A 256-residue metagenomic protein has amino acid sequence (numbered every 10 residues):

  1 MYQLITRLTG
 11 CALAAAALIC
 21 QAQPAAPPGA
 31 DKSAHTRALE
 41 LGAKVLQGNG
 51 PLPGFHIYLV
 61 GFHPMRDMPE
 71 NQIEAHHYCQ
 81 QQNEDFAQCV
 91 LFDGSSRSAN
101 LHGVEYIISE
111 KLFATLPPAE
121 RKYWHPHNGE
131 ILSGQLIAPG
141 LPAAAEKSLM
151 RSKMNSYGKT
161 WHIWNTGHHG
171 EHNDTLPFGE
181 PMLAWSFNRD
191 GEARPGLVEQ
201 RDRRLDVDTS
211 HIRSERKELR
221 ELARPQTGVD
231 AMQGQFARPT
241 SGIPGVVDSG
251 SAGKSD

Functional and structural regions predicted by a protein language model:
M1-T9: Bacterial N-terminal signal peptides that target proteins for export
Y2, C20-A22: Intrinsically disordered, low-complexity regions enriched in polar/acidic and amide residues
T9-L18: Bacterial N-terminal signal peptides
Q23-F86, M150, S156-D256: N-terminal domain-onset segments
K44-P117, R121-G129, S133-G134: Extracytoplasmic c-type cytochrome modules immediately beyond a signal peptide or single-pass transmembrane anchor
S95-P181, S186-R189: An exposed acidic His-Trp-rich patch
